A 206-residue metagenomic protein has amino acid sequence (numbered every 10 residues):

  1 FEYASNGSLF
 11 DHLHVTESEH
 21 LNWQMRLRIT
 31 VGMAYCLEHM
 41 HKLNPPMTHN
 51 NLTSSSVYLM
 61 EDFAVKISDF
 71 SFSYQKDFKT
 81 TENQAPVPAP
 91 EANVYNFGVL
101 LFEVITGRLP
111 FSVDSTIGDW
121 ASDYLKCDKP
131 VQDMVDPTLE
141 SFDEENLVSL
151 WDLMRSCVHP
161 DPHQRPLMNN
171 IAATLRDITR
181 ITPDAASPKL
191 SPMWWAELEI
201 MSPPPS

Functional and structural regions predicted by a protein language model:
F1-L27, F63, I67-S202: Cytosolic eukaryotic protein kinase-like domains
G32-K42: Short C-lobe core helix of eukaryotic-like protein kinase catalytic domains
H41-M60: Catalytic-loop of the protein kinase fold
